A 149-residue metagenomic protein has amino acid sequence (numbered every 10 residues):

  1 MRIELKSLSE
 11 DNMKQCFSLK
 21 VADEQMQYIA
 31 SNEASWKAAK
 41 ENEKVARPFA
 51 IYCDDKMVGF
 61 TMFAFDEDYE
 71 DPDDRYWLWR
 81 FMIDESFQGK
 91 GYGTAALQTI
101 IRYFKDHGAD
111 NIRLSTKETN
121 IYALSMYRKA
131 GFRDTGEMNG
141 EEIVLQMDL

Functional and structural regions predicted by a protein language model:
R2-I3, S7-S86, L97, Y103 (+1 more regions): Acetyl-CoA-dependent GNAT
D73, G91, Y122: Residues that form or flank phosphate/diphosphate-binding pockets in enzymes that use nucleotide phosphates
L78, K90, T94, Q146-D148: Accessory recognition modules or surfaces
D84-S86, K90, E118-T119: Active-site acidic-Proline motif in GNAT/NAT acetyltransferases
G89-R102, S125, K129: Conserved acetyl-CoA-binding loop-helix of GNAT-fold acetyltransferases
K90, H107-D110: Short coil/turn segments at alpha/beta junctions that flank glycine-rich nucleotide-binding fingerprints
D110-R113, K117-L124, R128-L149: C-terminal "cap" of GNAT-fold acetyltransferases
